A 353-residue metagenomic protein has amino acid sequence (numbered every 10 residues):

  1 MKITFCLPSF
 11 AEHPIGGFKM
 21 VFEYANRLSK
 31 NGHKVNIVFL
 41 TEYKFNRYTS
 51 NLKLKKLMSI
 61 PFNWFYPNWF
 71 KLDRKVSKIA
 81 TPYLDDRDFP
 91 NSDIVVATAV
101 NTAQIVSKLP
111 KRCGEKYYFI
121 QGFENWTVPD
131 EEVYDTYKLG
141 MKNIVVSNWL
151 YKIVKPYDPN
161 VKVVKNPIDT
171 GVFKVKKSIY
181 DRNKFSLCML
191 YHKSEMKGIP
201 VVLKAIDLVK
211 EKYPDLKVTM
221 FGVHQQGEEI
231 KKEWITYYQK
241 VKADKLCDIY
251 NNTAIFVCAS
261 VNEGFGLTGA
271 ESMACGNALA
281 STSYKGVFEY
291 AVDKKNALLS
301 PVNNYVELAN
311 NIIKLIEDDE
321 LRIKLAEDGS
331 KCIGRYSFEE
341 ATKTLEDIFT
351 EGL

Functional and structural regions predicted by a protein language model:
N125-E132, K155, K162-N183, D248: Acidic anion/phosphate-binding donor-loop and adjacent secondary structure in glycosyltransferase catalytic cores
I144, I179-K197, L203-L208: Conserved donor-binding/catalytic core segment of Leloir-type glycosyltransferases
H224-C247: Nucleotide-activated donor-binding/catalytic signature segment of Leloir-type glycosyltransferases, i.e., the conserved
E229, Y284-K294, L298-L299: Short acidic/histidine- and often glycine-rich active-site loop of Leloir-type glycosyltransferases that engages
V261: Aromatic "clamp/platform" in nucleotide-sugar-dependent glycosyltransferases that forms part of the donor/acceptor
A278-S281: Short hydrophobic beta-strand element within catalytic cores of glycosyltransferases and related nucleotide-activated
D293-K294, L298-Y305, K314-D319: Conserved acidic donor-binding segment of nucleotide-sugar-dependent glycosyltransferases
E307, K314, L321-R335, T344-D347: A short, well-ordered alpha-helix in the C-terminal region of glycosyltransferases
